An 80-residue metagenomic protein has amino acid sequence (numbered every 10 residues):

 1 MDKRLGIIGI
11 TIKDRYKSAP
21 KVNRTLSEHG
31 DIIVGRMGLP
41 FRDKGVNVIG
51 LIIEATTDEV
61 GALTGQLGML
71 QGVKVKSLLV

Functional and structural regions predicted by a protein language model:
M1-V80: Long, contiguous binding/interaction regions
